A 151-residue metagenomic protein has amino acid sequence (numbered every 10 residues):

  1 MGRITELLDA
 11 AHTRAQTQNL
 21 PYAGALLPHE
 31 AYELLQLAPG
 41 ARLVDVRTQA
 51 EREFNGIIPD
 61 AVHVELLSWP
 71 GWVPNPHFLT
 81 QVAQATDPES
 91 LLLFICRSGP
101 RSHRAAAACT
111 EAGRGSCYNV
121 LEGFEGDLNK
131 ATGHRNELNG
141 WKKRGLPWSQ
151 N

Functional and structural regions predicted by a protein language model:
M1-P39, Q49-L91, S102-N151: Rhodanese-like catalytic fold shared by cysteine-dependent sulfurtransferases and DSP/PTP-type phosphatases
L43-D45: Structural scaffold elements adjacent to functional motifs in cytosolic proteins
F94-I95: Short, surface-exposed ligand- or partner-binding patches at beta-edge/loop junctions that are enriched in aromatics
